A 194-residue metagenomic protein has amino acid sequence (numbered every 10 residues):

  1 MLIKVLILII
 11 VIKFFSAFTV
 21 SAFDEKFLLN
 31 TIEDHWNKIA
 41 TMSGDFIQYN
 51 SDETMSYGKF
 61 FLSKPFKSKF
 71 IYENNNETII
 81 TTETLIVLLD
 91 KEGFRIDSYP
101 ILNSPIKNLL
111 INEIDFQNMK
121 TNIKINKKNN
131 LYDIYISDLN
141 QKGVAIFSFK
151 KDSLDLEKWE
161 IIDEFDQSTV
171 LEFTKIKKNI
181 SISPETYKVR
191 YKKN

Functional and structural regions predicted by a protein language model:
M1-V5: Positively charged n-region of N-terminal signal peptides that target proteins for export
I7-S16: Bacterial N-terminal signal peptides
A17-D24: Boundary at the C-terminal end of the N-terminal hydrophobic targeting segment
D34-E53: A short, Trp-centered hydrophobic/proline-enriched beta-strand micro-motif
F46, S68-Y72, I86-L89, I134 (+1 more regions): Short hydrophobic/aromatic-rich beta-strand segments that constitute the beta-sheet cores of beta-sandwich/beta-barrel
F60-N108, T169: An acidic-aromatic
E92-Y132: Flexible, surface-exposed loop/linker segments and immediately adjacent secondary-structure boundaries
N118-N194: Gly/Pro-enriched, hydrophobic low-complexity segments that function as extracytoplasmic propeptides/linkers
